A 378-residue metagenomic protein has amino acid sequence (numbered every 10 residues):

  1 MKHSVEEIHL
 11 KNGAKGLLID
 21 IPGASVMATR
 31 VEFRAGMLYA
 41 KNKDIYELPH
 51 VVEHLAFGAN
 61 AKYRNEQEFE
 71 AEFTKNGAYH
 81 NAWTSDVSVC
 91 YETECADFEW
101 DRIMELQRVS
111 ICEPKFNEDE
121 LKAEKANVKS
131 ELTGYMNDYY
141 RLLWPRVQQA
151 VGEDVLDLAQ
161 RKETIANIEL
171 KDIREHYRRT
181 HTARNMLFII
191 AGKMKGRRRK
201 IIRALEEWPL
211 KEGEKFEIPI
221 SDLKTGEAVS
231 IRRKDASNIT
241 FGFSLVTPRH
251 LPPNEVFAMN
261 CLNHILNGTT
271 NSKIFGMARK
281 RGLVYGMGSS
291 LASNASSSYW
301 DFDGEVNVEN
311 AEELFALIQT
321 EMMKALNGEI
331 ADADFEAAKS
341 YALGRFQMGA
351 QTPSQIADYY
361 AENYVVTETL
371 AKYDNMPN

Functional and structural regions predicted by a protein language model:
M1-E68, T164, R174-M277, F315: His/Glu-rich zincin catalytic helix
A59-K62, Q67-K215, I220, R249-H250 (+2 more regions): Charge-rich, well-structured scaffold segments of protease-associated domains
